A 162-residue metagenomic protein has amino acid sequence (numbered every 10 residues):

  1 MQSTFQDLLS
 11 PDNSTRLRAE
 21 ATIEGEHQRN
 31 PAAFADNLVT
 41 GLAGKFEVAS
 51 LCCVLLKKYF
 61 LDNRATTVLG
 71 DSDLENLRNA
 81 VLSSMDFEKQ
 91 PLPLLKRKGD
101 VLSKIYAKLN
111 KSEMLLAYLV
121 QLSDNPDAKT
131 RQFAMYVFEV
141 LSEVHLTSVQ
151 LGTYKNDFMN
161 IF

Functional and structural regions predicted by a protein language model:
M1-F162: Karyopherin-beta/Importin-beta family HEAT-repeat alpha-solenoid scaffold
